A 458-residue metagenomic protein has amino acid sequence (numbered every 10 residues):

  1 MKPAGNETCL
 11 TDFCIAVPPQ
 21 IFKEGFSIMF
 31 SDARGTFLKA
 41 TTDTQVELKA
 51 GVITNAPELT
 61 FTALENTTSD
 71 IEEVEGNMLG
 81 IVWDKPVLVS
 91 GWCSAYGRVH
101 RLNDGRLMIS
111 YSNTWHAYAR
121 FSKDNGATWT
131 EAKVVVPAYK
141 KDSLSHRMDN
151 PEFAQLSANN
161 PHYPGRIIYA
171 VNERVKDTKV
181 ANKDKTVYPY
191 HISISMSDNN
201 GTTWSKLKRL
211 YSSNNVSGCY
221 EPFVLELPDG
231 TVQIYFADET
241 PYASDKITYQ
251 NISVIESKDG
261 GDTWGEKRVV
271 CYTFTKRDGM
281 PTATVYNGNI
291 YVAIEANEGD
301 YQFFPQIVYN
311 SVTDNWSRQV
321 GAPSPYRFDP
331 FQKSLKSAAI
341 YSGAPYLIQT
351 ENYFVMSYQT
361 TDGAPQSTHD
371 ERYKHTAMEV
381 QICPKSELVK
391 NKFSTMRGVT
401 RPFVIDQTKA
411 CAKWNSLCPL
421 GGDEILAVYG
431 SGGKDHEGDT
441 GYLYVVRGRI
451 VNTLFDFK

Functional and structural regions predicted by a protein language model:
M1-E47: Tryptophan-paired
M1-P3, V17, L38-V46, L59-F61 (+4 more regions): Generic detection of short hydrophobic beta-strand segments and adjacent strand-loop junctions
K2-C9, E47-A50, G91, K141 (+1 more regions): Short proline/glycine- and polar residue-rich coil/turn motifs
L10-D12, K23-G25, D43, I53-A56 (+4 more regions): Active-site lining segments that contact anionic ligands and/or coordinate catalytic metals
G25-M29, P57, I168, S193: Beta-strand secondary-structure signal
T36-F37, I53, T128: Short, solvent-exposed loop/turn motifs
D43-S69: Extracellular beta-sheet/turn segments enriched in Thr/Pro/Gly and aliphatic residues
D70-K458: Asp-box/BNR beta-propeller blade signature and adjacent active/binding-site loops in extracellular glycan-interacting
